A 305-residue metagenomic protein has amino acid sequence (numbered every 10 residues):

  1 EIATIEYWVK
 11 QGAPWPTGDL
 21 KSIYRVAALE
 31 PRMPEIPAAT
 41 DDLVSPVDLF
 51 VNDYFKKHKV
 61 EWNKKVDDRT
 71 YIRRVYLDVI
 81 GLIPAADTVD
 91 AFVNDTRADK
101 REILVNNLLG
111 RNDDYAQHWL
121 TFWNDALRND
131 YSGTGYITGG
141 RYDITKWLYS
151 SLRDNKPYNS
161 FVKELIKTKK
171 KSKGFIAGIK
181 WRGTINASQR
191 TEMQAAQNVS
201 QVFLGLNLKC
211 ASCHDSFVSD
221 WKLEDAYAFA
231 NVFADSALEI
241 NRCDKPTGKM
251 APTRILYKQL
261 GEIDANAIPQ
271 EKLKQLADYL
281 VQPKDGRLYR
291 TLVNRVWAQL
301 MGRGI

Functional and structural regions predicted by a protein language model:
A3-V9, A13-D264, K272-A277, Q282-I305: Short, structured secondary-structure elements that scaffold catalytic or ligand/cofactor-binding regions
P269: Glycine- and hydrophobic-rich flexible loops that cap the catalytic core of alpha/beta enzyme folds
